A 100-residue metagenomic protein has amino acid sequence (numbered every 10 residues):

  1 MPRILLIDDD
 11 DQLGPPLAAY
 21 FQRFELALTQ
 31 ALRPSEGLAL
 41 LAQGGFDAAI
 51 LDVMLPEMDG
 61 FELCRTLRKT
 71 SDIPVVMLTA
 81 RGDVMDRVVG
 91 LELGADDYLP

Functional and structural regions predicted by a protein language model:
M1-P100: N-terminal/domain-start alpha-helical segments
